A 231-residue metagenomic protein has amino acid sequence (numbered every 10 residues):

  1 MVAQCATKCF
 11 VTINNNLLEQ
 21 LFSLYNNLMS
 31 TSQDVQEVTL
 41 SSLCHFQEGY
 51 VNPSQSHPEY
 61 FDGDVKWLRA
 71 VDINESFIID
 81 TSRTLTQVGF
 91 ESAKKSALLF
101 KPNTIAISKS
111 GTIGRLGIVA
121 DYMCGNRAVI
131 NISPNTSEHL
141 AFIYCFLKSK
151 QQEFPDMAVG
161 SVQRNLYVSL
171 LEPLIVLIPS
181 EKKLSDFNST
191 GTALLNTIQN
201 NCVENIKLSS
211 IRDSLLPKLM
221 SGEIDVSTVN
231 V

Functional and structural regions predicted by a protein language model:
M1-V51, D62, W67, V71 (+2 more regions): Non-catalytic DNA-recognition/assembly elements of restriction-modification systems
S41-E59, V71-P102, A120, G125: Sequence-specific dsDNA recognition surfaces
R69, E75, K94-S108, R115-L116 (+1 more regions): Polybasic, glycine- and aromatic-enriched phosphate-binding surface used to engage nucleic acids
T84, L98-F100, S110, Y122 (+3 more regions): Glycosyltransferase-associated regions of secretory-pathway enzymes, highlighting luminal stem/catalytic domains
K109, M123-I130, S161-S185: A short glycine-rich beta-alpha junction/loop motif
G114-R115, V129-N131: Histidine-centered metal-chelating micro-motifs
L116-I118, L140-F142, F154-D156, K183-N188 (+2 more regions): Extended hydrophobic-aromatic, low-complexity segments
N135, H139-V176, V231: Short, positively charged
